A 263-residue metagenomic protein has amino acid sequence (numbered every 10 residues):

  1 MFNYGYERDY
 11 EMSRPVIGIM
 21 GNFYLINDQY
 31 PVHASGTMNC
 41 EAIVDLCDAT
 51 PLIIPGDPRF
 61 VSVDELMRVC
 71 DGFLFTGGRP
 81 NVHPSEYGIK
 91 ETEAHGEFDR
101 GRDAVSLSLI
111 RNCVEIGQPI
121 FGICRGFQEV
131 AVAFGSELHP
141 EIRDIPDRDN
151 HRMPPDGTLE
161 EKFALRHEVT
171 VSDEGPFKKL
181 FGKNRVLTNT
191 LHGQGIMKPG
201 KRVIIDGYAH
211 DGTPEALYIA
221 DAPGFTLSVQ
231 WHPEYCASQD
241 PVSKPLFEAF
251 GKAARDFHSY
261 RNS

Functional and structural regions predicted by a protein language model:
M1-F121, V132, S136-H139, R143-F181 (+5 more regions): N-terminal beta1-alpha1 cap of cysteine-dependent amidohydrolase-like domains
C124: Conserved G/P- and acidic residue-centered "switch" motifs that form tight phosphate/ATP-binding loops in soluble
F127: The feature captures the ABC ATPase H-loop/switch
P223-F225: A short, structured beta-strand/loop element
L227-Q230: Active-site-proximal beta-strand elements of phosphoester/diester hydrolases
